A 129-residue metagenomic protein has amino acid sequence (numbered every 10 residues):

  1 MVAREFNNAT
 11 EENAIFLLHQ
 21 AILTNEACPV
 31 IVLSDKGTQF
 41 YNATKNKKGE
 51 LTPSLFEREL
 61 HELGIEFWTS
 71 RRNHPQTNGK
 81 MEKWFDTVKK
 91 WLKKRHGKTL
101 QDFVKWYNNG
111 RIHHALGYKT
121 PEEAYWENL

Functional and structural regions predicted by a protein language model:
M1-T24, V30: A short, conserved beta-strand element enriched in hydrophobic/aromatic residues
E5-F6, A43-K48: Short, solvent-exposed loop/turn segments at secondary-structure boundaries
F16, P53-S54, Q101: Residue-level marker for well-ordered alpha-helical positions
Q20, R58, K105: Surface-exposed charge patches
A27-C28, G64: Short loop/turn motifs at secondary-structure junctions
S34-K36, N46-K89, E123-W126: RNase H-like two-metal-ion nuclease catalytic core shared by retroviral integrases and related mobile-element nucleases
T38-Y41: Short, active-site-adjacent cap segments at secondary-structure transitions
L63, D86-L129: C-terminal domain-tail junction helix/linker
